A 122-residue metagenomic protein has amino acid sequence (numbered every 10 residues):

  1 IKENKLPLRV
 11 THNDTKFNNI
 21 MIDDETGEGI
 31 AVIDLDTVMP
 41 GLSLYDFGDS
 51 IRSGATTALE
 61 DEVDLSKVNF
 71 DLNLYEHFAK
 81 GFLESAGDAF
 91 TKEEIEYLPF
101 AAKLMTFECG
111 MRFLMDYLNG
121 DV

Functional and structural regions predicted by a protein language model:
I1-H12, F17-A31, L104: ATP-dependent phospho-/nucleotidyl transfer catalytic cores
V10-T11, I20, V32, F47 (+4 more regions): Generic structural hydrophobic/aromatic packing signal, biased to beta-strands
I20-G27, L83-T91: Short, charged, low-hydrophobicity "junction" segments
M21, M39-P40: Generic, ordered loop/turn and secondary-structure boundary motif
I33-V38: Activation of the activation-loop gatekeeper triad in protein kinase-fold domains
P40, L44-D88, L104-D121: Active-site activation/catalytic loop segments of kinase-like enzymes and analogous catalytic loops in related
F90-A102: All-alpha amphipathic helical-bundle segments outside canonical DNA-binding/catalytic cores that form hydrophobic
